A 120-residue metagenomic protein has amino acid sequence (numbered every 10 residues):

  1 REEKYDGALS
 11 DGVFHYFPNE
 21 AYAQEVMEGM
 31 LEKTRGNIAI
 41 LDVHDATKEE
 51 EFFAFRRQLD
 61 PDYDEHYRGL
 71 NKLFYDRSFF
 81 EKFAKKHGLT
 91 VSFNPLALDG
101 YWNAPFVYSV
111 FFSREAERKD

Functional and structural regions predicted by a protein language model:
R1, A39-D120: Class I (Rossmann-like) S-adenosyl-L-methionine-dependent methyltransferase catalytic domain, capturing the SAM-binding
E2, L31-E32: Alpha-helix termination/capping residues and helix-transition junctions
L9: A conserved beta-strand element that flanks and buttresses the S-adenosyl-L-methionine
H15-Y16, D45: Active-site micro-motifs of SAM-dependent methyltransferase domains
Y16-G29: A short, conserved alpha-helix within the catalytic core of class I
K33-A39: Short glycine-dipeptide loop
